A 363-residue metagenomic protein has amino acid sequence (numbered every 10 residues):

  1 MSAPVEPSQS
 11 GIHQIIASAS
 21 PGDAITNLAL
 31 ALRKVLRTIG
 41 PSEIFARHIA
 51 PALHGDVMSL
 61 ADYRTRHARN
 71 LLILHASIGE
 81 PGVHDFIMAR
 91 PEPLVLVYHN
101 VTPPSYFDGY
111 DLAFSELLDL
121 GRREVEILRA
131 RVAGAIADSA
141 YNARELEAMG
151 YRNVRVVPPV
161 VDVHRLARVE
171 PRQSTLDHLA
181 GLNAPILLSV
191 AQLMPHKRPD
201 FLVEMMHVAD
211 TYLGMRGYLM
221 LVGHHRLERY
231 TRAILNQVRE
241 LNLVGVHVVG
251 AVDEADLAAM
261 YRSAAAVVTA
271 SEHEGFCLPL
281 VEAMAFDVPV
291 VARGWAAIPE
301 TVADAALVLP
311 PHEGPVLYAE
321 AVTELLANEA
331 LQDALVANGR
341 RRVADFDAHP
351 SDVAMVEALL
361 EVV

Functional and structural regions predicted by a protein language model:
N27, P185, M194-D210, R229-R232 (+1 more regions): A conserved mid-protein helix/loop that constitutes part of the nucleotide-sugar donor-binding site
R47-A50, R216-L235: Glycosyltransferase donor-sugar binding loop
R129-P171: Donor nucleotide-sugar binding/catalytic pocket of nucleotide-sugar-dependent glycosyltransferases
I136, L176-K197, V203-M206, M220: Conserved donor-binding/catalytic core segment of Leloir-type glycosyltransferases
T231-A258: Nucleotide-activated donor-binding/catalytic signature segment of Leloir-type glycosyltransferases, i.e., the conserved
E272: Aromatic "clamp/platform" in nucleotide-sugar-dependent glycosyltransferases that forms part of the donor/acceptor
P289-A292: Short hydrophobic beta-strand element within catalytic cores of glycosyltransferases and related nucleotide-activated
L307-V316, E324-E329: Conserved acidic donor-binding segment of nucleotide-sugar-dependent glycosyltransferases
